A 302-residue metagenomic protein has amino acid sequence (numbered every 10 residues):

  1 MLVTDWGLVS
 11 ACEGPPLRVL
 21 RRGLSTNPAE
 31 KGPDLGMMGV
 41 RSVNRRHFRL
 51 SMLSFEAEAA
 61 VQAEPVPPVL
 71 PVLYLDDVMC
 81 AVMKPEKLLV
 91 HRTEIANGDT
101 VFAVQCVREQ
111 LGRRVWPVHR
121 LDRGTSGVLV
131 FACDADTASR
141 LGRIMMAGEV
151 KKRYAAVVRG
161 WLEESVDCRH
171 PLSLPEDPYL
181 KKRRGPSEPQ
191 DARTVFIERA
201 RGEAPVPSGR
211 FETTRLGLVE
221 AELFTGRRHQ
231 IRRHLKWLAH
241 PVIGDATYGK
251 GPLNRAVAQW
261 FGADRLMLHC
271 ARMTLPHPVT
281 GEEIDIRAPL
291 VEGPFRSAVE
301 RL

Functional and structural regions predicted by a protein language model:
L2-G14, V19-L20, L24-P28, G32-L302: RNA pseudouridine synthases
